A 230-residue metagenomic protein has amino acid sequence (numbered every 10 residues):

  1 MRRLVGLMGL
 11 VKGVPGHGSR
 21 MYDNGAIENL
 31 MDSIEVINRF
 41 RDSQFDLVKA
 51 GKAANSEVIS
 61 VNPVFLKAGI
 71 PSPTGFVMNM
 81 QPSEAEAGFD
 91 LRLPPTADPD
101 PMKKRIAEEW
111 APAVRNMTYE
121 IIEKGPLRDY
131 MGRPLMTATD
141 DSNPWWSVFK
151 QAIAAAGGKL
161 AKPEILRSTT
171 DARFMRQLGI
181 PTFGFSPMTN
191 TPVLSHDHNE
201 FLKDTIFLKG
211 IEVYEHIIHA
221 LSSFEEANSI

Functional and structural regions predicted by a protein language model:
M1-I230: Metal-dependent amide/peptide-bond hydrolase catalytic core, centered on the "pita-bread" metallohydrolase fold
